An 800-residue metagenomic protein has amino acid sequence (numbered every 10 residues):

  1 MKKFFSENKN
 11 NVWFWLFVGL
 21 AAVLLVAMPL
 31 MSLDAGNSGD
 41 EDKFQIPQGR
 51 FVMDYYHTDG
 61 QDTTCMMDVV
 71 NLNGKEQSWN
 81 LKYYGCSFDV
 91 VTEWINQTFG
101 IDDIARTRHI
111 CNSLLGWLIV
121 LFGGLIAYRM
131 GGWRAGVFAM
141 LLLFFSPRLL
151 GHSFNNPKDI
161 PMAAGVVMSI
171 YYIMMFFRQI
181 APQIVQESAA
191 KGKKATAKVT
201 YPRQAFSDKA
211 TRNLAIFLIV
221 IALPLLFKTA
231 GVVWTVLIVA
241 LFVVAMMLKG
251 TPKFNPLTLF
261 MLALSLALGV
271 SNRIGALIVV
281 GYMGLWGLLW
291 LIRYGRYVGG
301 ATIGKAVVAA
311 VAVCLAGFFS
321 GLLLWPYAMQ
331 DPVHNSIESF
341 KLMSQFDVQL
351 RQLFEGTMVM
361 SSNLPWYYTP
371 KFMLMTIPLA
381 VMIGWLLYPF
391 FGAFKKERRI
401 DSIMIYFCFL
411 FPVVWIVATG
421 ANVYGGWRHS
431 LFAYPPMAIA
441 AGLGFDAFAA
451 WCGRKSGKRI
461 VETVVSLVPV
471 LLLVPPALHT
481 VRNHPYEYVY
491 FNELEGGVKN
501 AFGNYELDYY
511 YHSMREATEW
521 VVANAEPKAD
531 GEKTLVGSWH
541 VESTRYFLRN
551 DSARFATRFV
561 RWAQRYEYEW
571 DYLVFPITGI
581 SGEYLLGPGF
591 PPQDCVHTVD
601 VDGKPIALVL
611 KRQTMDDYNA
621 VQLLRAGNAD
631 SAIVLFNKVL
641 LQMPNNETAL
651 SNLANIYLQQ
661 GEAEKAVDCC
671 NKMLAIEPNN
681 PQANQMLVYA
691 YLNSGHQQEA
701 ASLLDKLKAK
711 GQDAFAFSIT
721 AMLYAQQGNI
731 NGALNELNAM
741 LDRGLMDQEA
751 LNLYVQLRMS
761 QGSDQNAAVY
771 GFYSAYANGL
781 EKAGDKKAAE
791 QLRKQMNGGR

Functional and structural regions predicted by a protein language model:
F4, I170-K209, F227-T258, L266 (+4 more regions): Perimembrane helix-loop-helix junctions
V18, G123-F145, P182, F206-S207 (+7 more regions): Transmembrane-helix signature of polytopic, membrane-embedded enzymes that assemble or transfer cell-envelope glycans
Q48-T58, Q77, Y84-G85, V90 (+7 more regions): Transmembrane-lumen/periplasm boundary regions of multi-pass, lipid-linked membrane glycan transferases
K82, C86-V90, T98-L121, H152-N156 (+1 more regions): Loop-to-helix entry region of an early transmembrane alpha helix in multi-pass inner-membrane enzymes
I110-M130, G165-Y172: Transmembrane-helix motifs of polytopic, lipid-linked glycan transferases
A139-F144, Y171, L266, V270: Short helix- or helix-capping micro-motifs that position conserved polar/aromatic residues at function-defining sites
H152, K158-V167, G269-I278, K371-G384 (+2 more regions): Hydrophobic/aromatic-rich transmembrane helices and adjacent perimembrane loops
V498-R800: C-terminal luminal/periplasmic domains and tails of membrane-associated envelope-modifying transferases
